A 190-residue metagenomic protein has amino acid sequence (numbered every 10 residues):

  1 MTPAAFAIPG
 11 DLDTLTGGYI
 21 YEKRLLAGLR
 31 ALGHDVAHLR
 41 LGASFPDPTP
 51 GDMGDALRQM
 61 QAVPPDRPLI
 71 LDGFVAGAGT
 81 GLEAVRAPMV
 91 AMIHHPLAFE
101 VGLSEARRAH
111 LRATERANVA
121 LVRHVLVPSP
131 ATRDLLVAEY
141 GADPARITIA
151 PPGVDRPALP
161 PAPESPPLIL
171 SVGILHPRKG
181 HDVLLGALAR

Functional and structural regions predicted by a protein language model:
M1-G42, V63-R67: N-terminal subdomain of nucleotide-sugar transferases
G17-R24, H110, V183, A187: Conserved alpha-helical elements of sugar-nucleotide-dependent glycosyltransferases
G42-M60: N-terminal beta-loop-helix "entrance" segment that forms/cooperates in small-molecule cofactor or anionic ligand
P68-I70, E83-V101, L126: Active-site proximal beta-strand in glycosyltransferases
L71-A76: Short His-centered aromatic/hydrophobic patch
L97, A106-V127: Membrane-proximal helix-turn-helix segments that form the acceptor-binding/catalytic region of lipid-linked
L126, P161-K179, L185-A189: Conserved donor-binding/catalytic core segment of Leloir-type glycosyltransferases
A131, A150-G153: Carbohydrate-associated surface elements
